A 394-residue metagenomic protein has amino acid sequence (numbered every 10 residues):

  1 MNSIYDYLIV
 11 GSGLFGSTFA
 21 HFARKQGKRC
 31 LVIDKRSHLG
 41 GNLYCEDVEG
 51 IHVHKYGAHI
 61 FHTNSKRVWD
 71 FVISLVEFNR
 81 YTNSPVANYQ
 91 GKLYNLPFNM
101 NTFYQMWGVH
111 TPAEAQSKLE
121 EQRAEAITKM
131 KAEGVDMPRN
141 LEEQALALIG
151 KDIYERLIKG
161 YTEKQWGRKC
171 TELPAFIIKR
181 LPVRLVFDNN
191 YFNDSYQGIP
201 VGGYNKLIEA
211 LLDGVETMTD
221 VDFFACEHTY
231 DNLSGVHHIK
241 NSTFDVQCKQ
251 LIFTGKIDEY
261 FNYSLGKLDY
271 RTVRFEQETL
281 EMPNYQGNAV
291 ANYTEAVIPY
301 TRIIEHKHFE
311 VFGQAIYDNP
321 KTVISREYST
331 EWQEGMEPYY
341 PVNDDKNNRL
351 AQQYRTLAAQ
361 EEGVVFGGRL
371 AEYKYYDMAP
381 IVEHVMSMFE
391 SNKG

Functional and structural regions predicted by a protein language model:
Y5-V32, F389: N-terminal Rossmann-like FAD-binding beta1-loop-alpha1 element of flavoenzymes
L14-F15, S37-H38, E163, F223-A225 (+4 more regions): Short, solvent-exposed loop/turn segments at secondary-structure junctions
R24-E49: Glycine-rich FAD pyrophosphate-binding loop
E49-E125: Dinucleotide-binding Rossmann-like beta1-alpha1 core, especially the glycine-rich loop that anchors the ADP
D70, S74, I153, Q286 (+1 more regions): Structural/interface elements that position substrates and couple domains in central-metabolism enzymes
K92, N101-K240, F244-C248: Active-site/ligand-binding neighborhood in enzyme catalytic cores
H228-A359: Mid-domain catalytic core of redox enzymes that form a hydrophobic substrate pocket/lid adjacent to a catalytic redox
E337-G394: C-terminal catalytic lobe of FAD-dependent flavoproteins
